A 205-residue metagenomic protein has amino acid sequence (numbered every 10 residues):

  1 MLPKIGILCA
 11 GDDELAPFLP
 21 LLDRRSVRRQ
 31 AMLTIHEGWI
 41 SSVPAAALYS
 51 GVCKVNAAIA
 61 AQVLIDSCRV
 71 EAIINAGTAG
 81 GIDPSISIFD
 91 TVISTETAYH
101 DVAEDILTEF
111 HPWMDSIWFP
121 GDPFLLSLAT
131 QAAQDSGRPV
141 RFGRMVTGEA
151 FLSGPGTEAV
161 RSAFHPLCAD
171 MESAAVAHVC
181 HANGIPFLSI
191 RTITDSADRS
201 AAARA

Functional and structural regions predicted by a protein language model:
M1-Q62, C68: N-terminal short beta-loop-beta anion/metal-coordinating cradle
A45, S162-C168: Short pre-catalytic strand/loop immediately N-terminal to key active-site residues, enriched for Gly-Thr
A45-G51, F142-V146, I190: Active-site-proximal beta-strand elements of phosphoester/diester hydrolases
V70-I74: Proline-aspartate-enriched helix->loop->beta-strand connector
I82-F164: Mid-sequence, gly/pro-rich, charge-dense loop/helix-turn segments that line enzyme active sites
E172-L188: Short glycine-rich, acidic/polar surface loops and turns
F187, I193-A205: Regulatory input/activation interfaces that engage signals or partners
